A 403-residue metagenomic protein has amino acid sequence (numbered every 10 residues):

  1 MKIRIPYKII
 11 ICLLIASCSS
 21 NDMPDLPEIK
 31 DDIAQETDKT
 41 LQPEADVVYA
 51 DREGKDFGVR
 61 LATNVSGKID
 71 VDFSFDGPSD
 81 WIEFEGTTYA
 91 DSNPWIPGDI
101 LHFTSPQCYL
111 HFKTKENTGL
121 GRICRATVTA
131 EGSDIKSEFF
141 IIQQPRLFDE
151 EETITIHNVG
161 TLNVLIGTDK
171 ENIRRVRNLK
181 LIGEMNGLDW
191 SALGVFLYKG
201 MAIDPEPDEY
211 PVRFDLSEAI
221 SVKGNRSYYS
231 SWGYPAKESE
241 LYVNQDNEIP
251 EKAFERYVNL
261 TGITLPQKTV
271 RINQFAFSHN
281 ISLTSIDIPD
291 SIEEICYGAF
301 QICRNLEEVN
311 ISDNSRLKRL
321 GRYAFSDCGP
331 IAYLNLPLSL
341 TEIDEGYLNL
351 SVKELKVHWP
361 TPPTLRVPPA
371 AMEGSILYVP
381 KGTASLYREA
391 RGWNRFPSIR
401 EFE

Functional and structural regions predicted by a protein language model:
M1-A16: Sec-dependent bacterial lipoprotein signal peptides
I15-V47, S133-T153: Bacterial Sec-dependent N-terminal signal peptides
D38-A45, V65-H111: Surface-exposed binding patches on compact interaction domains or structured appendages
V47-G54: Short, solvent-exposed loop/linker segments at the N-terminal edge of repeated beta-sheet extracellular domains
L110, T114, L120-G132: A short beta-strand micro-motif common to beta-rich folds, especially ectodomain repeats
E152-H157, N178-M185, P207-R226, G233-N247 (+7 more regions): Structural signature of tandem-repeat unit edges
T161-E171, D189-Y198, G262, V309 (+2 more regions): Short, T/G/N/S-enriched strand-turn elements that build extracellular solenoid repeat scaffolds
E251-A253, N273-A276, C296-A299, G321-A324 (+1 more regions): Consensus positions within tandem repeat domains that build extended binding/scaffold surfaces
